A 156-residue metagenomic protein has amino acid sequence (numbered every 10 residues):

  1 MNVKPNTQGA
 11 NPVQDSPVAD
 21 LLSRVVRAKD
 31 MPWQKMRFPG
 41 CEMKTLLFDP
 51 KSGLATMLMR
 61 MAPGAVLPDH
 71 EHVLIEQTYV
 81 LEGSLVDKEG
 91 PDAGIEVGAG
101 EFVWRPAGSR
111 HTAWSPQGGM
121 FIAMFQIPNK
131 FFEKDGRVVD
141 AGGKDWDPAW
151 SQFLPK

Functional and structural regions predicted by a protein language model:
M1-G53, R137-K156: A short, N-terminal "cap"/entry segment at the start of jelly-roll beta-barrel domains of the cupin/DSBH fold
G40-L47, S52-H72, E96-V97, P106-G108: Conserved short histidine dyad/triad with adjacent acidic residue
E42-T45, Y79, M120: Residues located in well-ordered beta-strands
L54, E76, G118: Conserved catalytic motifs of the protein kinase core domain
L58-R60, S84, M124: Residue-level recognition of well-ordered beta-strand positions that form the cores of beta-sheet-rich folds across
A62-P63, E71-G90: Glycine- and acidic-residue-biased ligand/ion/polar-headgroup-sensing regions
D87-S115: Short acidic-glycine-tyrosine-enriched beta hairpin
A107-F132: Ligand-binding loop in jelly-roll beta-barrel domains
